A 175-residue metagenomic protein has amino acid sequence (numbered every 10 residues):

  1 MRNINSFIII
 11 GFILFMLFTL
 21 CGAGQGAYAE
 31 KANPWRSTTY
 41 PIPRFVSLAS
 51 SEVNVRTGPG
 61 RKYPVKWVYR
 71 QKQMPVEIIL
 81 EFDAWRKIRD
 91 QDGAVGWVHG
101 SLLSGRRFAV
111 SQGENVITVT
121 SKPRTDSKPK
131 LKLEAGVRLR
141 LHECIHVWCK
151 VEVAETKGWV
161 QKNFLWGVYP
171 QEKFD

Functional and structural regions predicted by a protein language model:
M1-F12: Bacterial N-terminal signal peptides that target proteins for export
I4, A23-Q25, S121: A subset of signal/propeptide-processing and intrinsically disordered low-complexity segments in secreted/extracellular
I10-G22: Bacterial N-terminal signal peptides
A27-T57, V68-K72, I79-A94, V98-S121 (+4 more regions): SH3-family beta-barrel domains
G60-K62: Second-shell loop/turn segments in exported
P64-K66: Non-catalytic, beta-strand-enriched accessory regions in extracellular/secretory proteins and membrane protein
